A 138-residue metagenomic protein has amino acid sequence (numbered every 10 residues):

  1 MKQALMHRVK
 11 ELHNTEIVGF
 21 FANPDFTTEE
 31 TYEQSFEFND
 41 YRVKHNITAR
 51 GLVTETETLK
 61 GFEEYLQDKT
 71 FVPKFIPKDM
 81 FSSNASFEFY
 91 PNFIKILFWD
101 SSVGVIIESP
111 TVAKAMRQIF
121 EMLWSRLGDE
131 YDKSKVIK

Functional and structural regions predicted by a protein language model:
K2-E108, V112: Hydrophobic protein-protein interaction segments
V105-K138: Signature of lipid phosphatidyltransferase scaffolds
